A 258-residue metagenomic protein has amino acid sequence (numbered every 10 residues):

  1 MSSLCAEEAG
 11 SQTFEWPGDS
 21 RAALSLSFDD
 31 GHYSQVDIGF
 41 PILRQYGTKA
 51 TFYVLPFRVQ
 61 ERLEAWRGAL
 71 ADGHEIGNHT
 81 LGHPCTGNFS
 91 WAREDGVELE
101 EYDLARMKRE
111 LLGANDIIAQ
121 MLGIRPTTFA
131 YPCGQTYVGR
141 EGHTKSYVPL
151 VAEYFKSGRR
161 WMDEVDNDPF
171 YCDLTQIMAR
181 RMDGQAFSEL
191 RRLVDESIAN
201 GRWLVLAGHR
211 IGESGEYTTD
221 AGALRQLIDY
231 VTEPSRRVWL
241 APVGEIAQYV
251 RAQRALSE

Functional and structural regions predicted by a protein language model:
L4-C5, A9-G18, R58-E61, F155-F170 (+2 more regions): C-terminal domain-boundary segment and adjacent tail
F14, S25-H32: Active-site-adjacent substrate/metal-binding segments within catalytic domains of carbohydrate-active enzymes
W16-S20, Q45, G68-A71, E75 (+3 more regions): Extracellular/periplasmic catalytic domains that process cell-envelope and extracellular macromolecules
D19-S20, V54, S90, E94: Lumenal/extracellular "mature" regions of secretory-pathway glycan-modifying transferases
S25-S27, V36, F40-T86, R125-Y131 (+4 more regions): Short, well-structured secondary-structure segments
D30-Y33, F57-Q60, G82-T86, C133-V138 (+4 more regions): Solvent-exposed loop/turn segments at secondary-structure junctions within structured extracellular/periplasmic domains
I38, L43, Q60-R62, N88-R191 (+1 more regions): Catalytic domains of cell-wall/extracellular-matrix polysaccharide-remodeling enzymes, centered on de-N-acetylation
